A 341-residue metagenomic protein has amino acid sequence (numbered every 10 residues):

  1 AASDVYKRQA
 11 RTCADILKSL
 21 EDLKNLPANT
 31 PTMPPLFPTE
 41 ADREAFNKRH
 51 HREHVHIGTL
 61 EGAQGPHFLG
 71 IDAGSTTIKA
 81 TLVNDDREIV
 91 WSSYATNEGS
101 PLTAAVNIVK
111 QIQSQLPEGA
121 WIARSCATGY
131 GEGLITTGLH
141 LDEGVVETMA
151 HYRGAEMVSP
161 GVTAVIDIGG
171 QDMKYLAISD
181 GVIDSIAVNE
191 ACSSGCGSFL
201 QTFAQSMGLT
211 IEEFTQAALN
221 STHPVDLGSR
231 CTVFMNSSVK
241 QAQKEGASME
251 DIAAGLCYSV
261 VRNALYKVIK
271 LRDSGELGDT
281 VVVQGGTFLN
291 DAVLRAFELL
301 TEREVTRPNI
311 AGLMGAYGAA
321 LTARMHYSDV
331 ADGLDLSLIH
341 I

Functional and structural regions predicted by a protein language model:
A1-D4, S92-N97, E143-G208, R307-I310: Glycine-rich phosphate-binding loop of actin/hexokinase-like ATP-binding domains
A1-S3, Y130-G131, S259, R272-E298 (+1 more regions): Glycine-rich phosphate-binding loops at beta-strand->alpha-helix junctions
A2-Q9, I341: Short, small-residue-biased leader/transition segments that mark boundaries at the very start of proteins
R11-E147, D279, R295-N309, D329-D335: N-terminal glycine/serine-rich phosphate-binding loop of ATP-dependent small-molecule kinases, especially carbohydrate
K48-I57, G255-L277: Phosphate/ATP-binding catalytic cores across multiple sugar-kinase/actin-like superfamilies, primarily ASKHA
K48-Q64, E132-G169, K174-S179, S185 (+3 more regions): Conserved phosphate-binding catalytic cores of ATP/NTP-utilizing and phosphoryl-transfer enzymes
S194, Q201, Q205, T210-Q243: Conserved ATP-utilizing enzyme core subdomain
S237-Y266: Adenine-nucleotide phosphate-binding core of ATP-dependent small-molecule kinases
